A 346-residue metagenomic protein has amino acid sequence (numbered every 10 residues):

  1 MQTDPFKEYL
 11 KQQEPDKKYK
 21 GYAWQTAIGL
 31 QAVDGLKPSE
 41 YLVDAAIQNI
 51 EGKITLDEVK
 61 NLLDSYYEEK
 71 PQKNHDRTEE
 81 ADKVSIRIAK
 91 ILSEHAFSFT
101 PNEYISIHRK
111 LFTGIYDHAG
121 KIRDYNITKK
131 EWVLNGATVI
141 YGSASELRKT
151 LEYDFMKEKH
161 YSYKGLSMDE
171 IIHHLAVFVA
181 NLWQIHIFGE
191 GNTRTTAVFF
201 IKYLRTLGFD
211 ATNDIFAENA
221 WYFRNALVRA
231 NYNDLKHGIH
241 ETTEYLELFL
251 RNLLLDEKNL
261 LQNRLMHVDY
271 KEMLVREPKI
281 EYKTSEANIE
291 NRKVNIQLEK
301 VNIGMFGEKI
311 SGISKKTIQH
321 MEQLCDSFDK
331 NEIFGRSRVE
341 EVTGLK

Functional and structural regions predicted by a protein language model:
M1-K346: FIC/Doc superfamily catalytic core
